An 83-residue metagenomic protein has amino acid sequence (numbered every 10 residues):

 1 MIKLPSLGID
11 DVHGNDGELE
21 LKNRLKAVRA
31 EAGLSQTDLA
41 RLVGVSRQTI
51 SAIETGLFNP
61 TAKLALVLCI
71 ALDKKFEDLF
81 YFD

Functional and structural regions predicted by a protein language model:
M1-L19, N23, E31: N-terminal flexible/basic segments that precede or flank functional cores
N23-L42, V67: Short basic helix-loop element that most often maps to the first helix and adjoining turn of HTH DNA-binding modules
L25, L39-A40, I50-I53, L79: Conserved hydrophobic/aromatic packing and binding residues within compact polymer-binding modules
A27, E31, N59, A71-K74: Conserved amphipathic alpha-helical interaction elements at protein-protein interfaces in regulatory, energy-coupling
V45-F58: Recognition helix of helix-turn-helix/homeodomain-like DNA-binding domains that insert into the DNA major groove
K63-D78: DNA major-groove recognition helix of helix-turn-helix/homeodomain DNA-binding modules
